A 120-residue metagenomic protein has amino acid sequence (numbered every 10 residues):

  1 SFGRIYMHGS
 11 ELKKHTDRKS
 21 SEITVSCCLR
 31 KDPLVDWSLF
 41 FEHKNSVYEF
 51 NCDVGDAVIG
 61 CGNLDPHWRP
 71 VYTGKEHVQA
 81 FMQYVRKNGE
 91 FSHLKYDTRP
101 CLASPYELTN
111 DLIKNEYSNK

Functional and structural regions predicted by a protein language model:
S1-F2: A short coil-to-beta-strand element that immediately follows conserved catalytic motifs
Y6-L64, E76-Q79, V85-C101: Catalytic core of non-heme Fe(II) oxygenases with the double-stranded beta-helix
S46-Y48, R99-K120: Short, cationic low-complexity segments
P66-T73: Short, Lys/Arg- and Gly-enriched loop/turn segments at beta-strand edges
